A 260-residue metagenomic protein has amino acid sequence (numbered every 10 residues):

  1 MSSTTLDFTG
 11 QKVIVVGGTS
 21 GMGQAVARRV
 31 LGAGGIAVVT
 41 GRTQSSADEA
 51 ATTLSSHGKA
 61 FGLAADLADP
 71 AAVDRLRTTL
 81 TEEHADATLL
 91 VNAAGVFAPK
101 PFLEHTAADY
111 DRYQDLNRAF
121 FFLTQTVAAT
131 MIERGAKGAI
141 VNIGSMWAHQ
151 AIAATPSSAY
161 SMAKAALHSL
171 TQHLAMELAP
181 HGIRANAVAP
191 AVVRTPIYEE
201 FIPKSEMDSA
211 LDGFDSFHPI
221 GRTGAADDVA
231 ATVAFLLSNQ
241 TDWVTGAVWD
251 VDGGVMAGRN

Functional and structural regions predicted by a protein language model:
S2-T4, A234, T245-N260: Short C-terminal tail/terminal secondary-structure segment of NAD(P)H-dependent dehydrogenase/reductase domains
T19-S20, T43: Conserved glycine-rich cofactor-binding loop
D74, V96-D111, E133, P156-A159 (+1 more regions): Conserved mid-core segment of classical short-chain dehydrogenase/reductases
T88, V96, L103-F122, V141 (+1 more regions): Catalytic Tyr-X3-Lys loop
T124-T126, Q172: A short, exposed helix-loop element centered on a Lys and neighboring polar residues
A129, M176-P180, D242: Alpha-helical segment proximal to the catalytic Tyr-Lys
S145: Residue(s) in the substrate-gating loop at a strand-loop-helix junction that position the organic substrate next
P190-E200: Short, flexible catalytic-loop segment of classical short-chain dehydrogenase/reductase
